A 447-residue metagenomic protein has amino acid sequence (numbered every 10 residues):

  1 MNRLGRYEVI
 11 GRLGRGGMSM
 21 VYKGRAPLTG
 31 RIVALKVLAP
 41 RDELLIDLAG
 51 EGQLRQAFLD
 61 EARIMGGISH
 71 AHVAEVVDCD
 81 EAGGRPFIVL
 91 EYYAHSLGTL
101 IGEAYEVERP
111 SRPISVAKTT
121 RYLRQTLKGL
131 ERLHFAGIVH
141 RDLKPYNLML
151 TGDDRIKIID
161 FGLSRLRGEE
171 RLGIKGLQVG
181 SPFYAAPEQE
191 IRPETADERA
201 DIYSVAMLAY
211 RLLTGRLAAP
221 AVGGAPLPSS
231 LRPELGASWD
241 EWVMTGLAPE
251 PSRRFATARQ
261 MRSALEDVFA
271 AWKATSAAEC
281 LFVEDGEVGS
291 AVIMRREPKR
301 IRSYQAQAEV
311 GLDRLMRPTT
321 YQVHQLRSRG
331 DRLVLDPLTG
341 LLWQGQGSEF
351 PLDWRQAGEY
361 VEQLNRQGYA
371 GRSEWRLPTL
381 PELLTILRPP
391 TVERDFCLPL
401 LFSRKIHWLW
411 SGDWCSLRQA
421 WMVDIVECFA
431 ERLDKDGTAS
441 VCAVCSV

Functional and structural regions predicted by a protein language model:
D42-G67: AlphaC helix of the eukaryotic protein kinase fold
C79: Activation-segment/catalytic-loop signature of the eukaryotic protein kinase fold
G83-S96, L100, A104: Conserved short submotifs of the Hanks-type protein kinase catalytic core that shape the nucleotide-binding pocket
Y122-L123: Activation segment signature within eukaryotic-like protein kinase domains
L127-I138: Protein kinase catalytic-loop region centered on the HRD/HxD motif
F183-S276: C-terminal lobe helix-coil module of Hanks-type protein kinase domains
S276-R376, P381-V447: Glycine-aromatic-enriched surface loops/turns that form tight recognition elements
